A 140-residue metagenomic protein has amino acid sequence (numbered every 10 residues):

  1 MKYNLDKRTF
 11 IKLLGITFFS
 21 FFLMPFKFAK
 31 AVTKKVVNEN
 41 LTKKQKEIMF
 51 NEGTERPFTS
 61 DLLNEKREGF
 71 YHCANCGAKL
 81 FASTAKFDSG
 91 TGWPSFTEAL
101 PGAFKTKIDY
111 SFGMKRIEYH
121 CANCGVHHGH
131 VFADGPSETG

Functional and structural regions predicted by a protein language model:
M1-F18: N-terminal secretory signal peptides and thylakoid transit peptides that target proteins across membranes
M24-N51, E55-R56: C-terminal segment of N-terminal export signals and the immediately downstream linker at the start of the mature
K66-S95: Mid-length scaffold segments of soluble, non-membrane domains
G69, M114-I117, G140: Short metal-coordination and nucleic-acid-contact micro-motifs, chiefly zinc-binding Cys/His arrays
C73, C121-C124: Short cysteine-rich clusters marking metal-coordination/redox-active sites
A78, N123-V126: Short Cys/His-rich local motifs and their 1-3 flanking residues in nucleic-acid-associated proteins and small
G102-Y119: Short Fe-S-cluster ligation motifs
Y110, D134-T139: Short linker/helix segments within small regulatory modules
